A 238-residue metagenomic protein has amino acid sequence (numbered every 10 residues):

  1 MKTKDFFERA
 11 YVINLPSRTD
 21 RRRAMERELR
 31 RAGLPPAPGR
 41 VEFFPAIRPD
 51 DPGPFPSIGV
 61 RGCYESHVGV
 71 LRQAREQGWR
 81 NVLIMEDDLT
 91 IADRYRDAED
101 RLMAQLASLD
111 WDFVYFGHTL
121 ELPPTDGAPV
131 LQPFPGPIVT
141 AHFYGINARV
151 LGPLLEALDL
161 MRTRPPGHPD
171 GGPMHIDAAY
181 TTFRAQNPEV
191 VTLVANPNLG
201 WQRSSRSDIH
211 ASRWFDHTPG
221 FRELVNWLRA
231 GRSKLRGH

Functional and structural regions predicted by a protein language model:
M1-M85, L89-H238: An acidic/histidine-cluster motif and surrounding catalytic segment that typifies divalent-metal-assisted enzyme active
